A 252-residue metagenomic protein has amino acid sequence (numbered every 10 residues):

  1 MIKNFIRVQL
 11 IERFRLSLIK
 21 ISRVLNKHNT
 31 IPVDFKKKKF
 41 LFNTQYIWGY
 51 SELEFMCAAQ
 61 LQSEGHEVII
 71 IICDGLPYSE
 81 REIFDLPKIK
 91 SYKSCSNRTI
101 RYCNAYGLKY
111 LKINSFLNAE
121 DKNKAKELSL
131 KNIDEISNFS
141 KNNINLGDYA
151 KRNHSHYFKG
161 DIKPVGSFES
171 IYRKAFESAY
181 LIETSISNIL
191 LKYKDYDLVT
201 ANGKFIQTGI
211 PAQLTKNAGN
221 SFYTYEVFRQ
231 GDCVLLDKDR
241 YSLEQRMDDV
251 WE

Functional and structural regions predicted by a protein language model:
M1-K39, Q60, E64-Y180, V227-E252: Conserved N-terminal ligand/cofactor-binding loop architecture of enzyme catalytic domains
N26-H28, S51-A59, E64, E183-I186 (+1 more regions): Short alpha-helical segments and helix-capping/turn motifs at coil-helix boundaries
L41-T44, I171-Y172, D195-D197: A short, structure-level motif marking secondary-structure boundaries and short turns
T44-L53, T200: A short, glycine/small-residue-rich beta-strand->loop->alpha-helix junction that serves as a flexible
W48-G49, Q60-I69, K192-K194, A218-N220: Short, solvent-exposed loop/edge-beta patches enriched in aromatic
I182-D237: Conserved nucleotide-sugar donor-interacting segment of glycosyltransferase catalytic cores, predominantly GT-B
